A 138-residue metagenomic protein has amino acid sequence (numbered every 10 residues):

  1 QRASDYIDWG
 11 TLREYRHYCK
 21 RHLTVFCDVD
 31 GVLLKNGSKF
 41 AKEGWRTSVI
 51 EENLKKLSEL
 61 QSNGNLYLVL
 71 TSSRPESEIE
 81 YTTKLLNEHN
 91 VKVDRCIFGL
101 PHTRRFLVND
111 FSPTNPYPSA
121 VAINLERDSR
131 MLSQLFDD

Functional and structural regions predicted by a protein language model:
Q1-H22: Conserved alpha/beta core of the MobA/IspD/sugar-nucleotide pyrophosphorylase nucleotidyltransferase superfamily
H22-D138: HAD-like aspartate-dependent phosphatase fold
